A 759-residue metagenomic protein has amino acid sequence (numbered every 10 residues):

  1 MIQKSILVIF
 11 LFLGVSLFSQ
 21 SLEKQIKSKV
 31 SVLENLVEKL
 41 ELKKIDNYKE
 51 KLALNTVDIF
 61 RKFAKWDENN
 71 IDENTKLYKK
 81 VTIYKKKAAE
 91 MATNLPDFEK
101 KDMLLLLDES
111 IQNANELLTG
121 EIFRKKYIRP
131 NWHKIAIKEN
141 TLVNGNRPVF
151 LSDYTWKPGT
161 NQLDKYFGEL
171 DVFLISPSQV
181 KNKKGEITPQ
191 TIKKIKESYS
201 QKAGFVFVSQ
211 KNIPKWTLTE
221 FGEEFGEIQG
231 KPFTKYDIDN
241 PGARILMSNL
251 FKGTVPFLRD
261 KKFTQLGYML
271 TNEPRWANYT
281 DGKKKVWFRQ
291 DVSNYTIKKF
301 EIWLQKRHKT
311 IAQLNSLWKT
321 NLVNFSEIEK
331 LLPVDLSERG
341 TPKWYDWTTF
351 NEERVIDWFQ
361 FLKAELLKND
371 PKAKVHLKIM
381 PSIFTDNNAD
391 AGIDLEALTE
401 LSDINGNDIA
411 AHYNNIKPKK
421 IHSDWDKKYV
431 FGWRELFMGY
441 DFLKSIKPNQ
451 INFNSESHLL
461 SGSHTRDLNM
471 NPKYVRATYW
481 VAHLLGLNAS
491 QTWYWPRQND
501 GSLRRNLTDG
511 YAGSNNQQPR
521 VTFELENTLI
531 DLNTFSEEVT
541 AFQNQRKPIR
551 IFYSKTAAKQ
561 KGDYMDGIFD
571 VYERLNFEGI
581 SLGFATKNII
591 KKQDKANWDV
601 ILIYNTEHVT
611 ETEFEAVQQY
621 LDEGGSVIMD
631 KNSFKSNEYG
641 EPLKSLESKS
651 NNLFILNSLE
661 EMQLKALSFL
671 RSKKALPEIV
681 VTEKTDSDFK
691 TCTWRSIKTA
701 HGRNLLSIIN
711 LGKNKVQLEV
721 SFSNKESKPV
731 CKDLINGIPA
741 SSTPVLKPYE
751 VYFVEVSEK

Functional and structural regions predicted by a protein language model:
K4-G14: Sec-dependent N-terminal signal peptides
Q20-L106: Long, low-complexity or tandemly repetitive, helically biased scaffold regions used for multimeric assembly/adhesion
Y78, K86-N131, I137, P274 (+2 more regions): Carbohydrate-binding surfaces of carbohydrate-active enzymes
Q112-F167: N-terminal carbohydrate-binding accessory modules
P148-K157, F173-K184, E227-N249, R289-Q290 (+7 more regions): The substrate-binding groove and active-site-proximal loops of carbohydrate-active enzymes, especially glycoside
W156-G168, L250-G253, N387-L398, N471-Y479 (+1 more regions): Short, acidic/polar
N161-R259, F361-N369: Aromatic-lined substrate-binding rim segments of carbohydrate-active enzymes
G230-L436, F442: Polysaccharide-binding and catalytic clefts of secreted carbohydrate-active enzymes
